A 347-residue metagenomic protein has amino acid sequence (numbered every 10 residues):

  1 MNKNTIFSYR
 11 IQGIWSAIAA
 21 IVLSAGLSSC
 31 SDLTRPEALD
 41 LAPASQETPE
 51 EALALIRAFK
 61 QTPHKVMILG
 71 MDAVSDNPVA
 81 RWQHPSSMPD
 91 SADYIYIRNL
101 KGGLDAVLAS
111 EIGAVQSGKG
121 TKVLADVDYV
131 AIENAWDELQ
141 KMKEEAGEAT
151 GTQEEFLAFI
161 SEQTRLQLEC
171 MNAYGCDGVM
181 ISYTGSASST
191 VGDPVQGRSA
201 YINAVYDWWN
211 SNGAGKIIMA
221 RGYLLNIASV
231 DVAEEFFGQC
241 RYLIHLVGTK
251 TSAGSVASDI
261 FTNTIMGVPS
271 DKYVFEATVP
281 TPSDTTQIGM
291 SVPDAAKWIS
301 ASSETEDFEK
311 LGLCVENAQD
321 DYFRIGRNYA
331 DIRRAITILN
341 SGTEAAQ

Functional and structural regions predicted by a protein language model:
M1-G13, A17-T62, M67: Bacterial Sec-dependent N-terminal signal peptides
P63-V130, N134, D331-I338: N-terminal carbohydrate-binding/catalytic regions of secreted carbohydrate-active enzymes
V66-G70, L124, I202-V230, C240 (+3 more regions): Aromatic-lined carbohydrate-recognition surfaces of secreted/lumenal glycan-active proteins
M71-P89, Q153-N172, N226-E235, I288-E304: Short, acidic/polar
Q83-P89, V107-V123, E169-Y174, D231-G238 (+2 more regions): Acidic (Asp/Glu)-rich catalytic clusters
S91-L100, A228-V256: Aromatic- and acid-rich polysaccharide-binding/catalytic face of secreted or lumenal carbohydrate-active enzymes
L100, L104-G197: Substrate-binding cleft of extracellular glycoside hydrolase catalytic domains
T251, D271-Q347: Substrate-binding cleft of secreted/luminal carbohydrate-active enzymes
